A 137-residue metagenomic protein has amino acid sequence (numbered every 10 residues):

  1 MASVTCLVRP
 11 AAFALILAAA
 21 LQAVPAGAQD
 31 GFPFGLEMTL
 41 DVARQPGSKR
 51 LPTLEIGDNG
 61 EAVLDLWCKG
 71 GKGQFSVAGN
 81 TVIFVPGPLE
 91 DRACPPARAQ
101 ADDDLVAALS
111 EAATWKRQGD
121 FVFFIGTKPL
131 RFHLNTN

Functional and structural regions predicted by a protein language model:
A2-P10, L21-N137: Lipid interaction determinants
A14-A19: Classic N-terminal secretory signal peptides
